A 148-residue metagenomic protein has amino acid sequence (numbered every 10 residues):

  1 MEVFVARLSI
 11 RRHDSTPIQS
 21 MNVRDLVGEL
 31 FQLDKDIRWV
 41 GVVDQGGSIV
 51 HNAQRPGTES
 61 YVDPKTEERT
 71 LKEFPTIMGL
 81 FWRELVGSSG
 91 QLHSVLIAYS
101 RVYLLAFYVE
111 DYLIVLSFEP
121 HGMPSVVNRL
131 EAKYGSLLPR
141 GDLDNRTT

Functional and structural regions predicted by a protein language model:
E2-T148: Non-catalytic interaction/Regulatory regions outside core domains
